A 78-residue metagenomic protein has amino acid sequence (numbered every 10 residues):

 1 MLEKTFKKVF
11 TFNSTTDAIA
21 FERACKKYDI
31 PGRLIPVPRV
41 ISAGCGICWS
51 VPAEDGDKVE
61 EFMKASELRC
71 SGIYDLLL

Functional and structural regions predicted by a protein language model:
M1-K4: Solvent-exposed alpha-helices and their adjacent loops that cap or buttress functional pockets in soluble metabolic
F6-K8, Y74: Short helix-onset patch at the extreme N-terminus, typifying the N->h transition of secretory signal peptides
V9, T15, I19-K58: Amphipathic, hydrophobic secondary-structure cores in small proteins
S50-L78: C-terminal structural segments of small proteins and small subunits
